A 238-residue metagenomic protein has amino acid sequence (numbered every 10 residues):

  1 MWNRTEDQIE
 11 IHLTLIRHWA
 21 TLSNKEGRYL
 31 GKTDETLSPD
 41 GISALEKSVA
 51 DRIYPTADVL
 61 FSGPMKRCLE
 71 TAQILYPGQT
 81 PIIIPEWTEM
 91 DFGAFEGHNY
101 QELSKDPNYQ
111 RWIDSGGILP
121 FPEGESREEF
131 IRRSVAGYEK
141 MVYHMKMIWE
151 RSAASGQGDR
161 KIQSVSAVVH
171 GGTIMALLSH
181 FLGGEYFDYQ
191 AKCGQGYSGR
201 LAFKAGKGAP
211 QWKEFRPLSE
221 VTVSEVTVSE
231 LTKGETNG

Functional and structural regions predicted by a protein language model:
W2-R4, I11-Q79: Active-site-proximal alpha-helix that buttresses catalytic centers in soluble enzyme cores
E6, I53-E86, R111, A202-G238: Conserved histidine-centered catalytic loops in small-molecule metabolism enzymes
W19, G63-M65, E86, V165-G172: Short, well-ordered beta-to-alpha junction loops that form the rim of enzyme active sites and present histidine/acidic
A57-P64, W149, D159-V168: Short glycine-rich phosphate-binding loop at a beta-alpha junction
K66-C68, G137, T173-I174: Alpha-helix capping/helix-boundary segments
I74, A176-H180: Active-site signature of alpha/beta-hydrolase-fold catalytic machinery across serine- and Asp/Cys-nucleophile hydrolases
L75-A136: Phosphate-handling substructures
L182-K213: Domain-level recognition of soluble alpha/beta enzyme cores, biased toward histidine phosphatases/phosphomutases
